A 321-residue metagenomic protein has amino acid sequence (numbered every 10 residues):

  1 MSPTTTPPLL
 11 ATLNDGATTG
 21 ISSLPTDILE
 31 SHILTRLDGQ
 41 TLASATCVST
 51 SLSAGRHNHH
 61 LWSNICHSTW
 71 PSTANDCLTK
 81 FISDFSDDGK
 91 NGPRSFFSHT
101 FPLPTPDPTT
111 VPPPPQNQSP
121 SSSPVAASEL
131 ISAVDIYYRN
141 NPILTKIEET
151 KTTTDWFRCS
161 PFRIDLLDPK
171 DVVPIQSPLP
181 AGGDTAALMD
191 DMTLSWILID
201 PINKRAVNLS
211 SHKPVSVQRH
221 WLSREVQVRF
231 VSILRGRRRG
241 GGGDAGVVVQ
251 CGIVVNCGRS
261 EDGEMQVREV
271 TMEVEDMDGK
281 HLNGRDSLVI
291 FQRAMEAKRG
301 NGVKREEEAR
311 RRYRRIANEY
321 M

Functional and structural regions predicted by a protein language model:
S2-P3, D15-A133, Y137-Y138: Skp1-binding F-box subdomain of Cullin-RING ligase substrate receptors
T5-P8: Eukaryotic low-complexity, non-globular regulatory regions
L10-T12: N-terminal pre-domain segments used for targeting or regulation
D84, D88-M321: Long terminal regulatory regions of eukaryotic proteins
